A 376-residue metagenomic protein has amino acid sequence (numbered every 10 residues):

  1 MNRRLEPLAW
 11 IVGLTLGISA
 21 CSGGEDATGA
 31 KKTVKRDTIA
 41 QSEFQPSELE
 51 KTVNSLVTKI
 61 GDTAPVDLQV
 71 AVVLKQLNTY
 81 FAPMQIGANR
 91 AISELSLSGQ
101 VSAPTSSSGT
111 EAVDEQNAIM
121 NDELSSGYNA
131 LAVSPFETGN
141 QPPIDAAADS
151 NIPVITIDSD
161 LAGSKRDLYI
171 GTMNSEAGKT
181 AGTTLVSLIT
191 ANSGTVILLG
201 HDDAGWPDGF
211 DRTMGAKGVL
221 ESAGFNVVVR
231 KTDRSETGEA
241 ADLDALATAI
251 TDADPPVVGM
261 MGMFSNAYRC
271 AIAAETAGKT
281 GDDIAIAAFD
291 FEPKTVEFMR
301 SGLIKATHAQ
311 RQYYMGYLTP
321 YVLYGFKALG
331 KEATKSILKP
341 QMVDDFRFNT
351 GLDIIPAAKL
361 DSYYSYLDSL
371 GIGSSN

Functional and structural regions predicted by a protein language model:
G17-A20: C-terminal motif of bacterial Sec signal peptides marking the signal peptidase cleavage site
S22-E25: Bacterial signal peptide processing site
G29-V66, L220-A223, L318-N376: Hinge/cleft segment of the Venus flytrap/periplasmic-binding protein
I39-T63, D67-G87, A91, L95 (+4 more regions): Extracytoplasmic "Venus flytrap"
E48, T52-V57, Q116, I170-V196 (+3 more regions): Hydrophobic alpha-helical segments within soluble ligand-binding/sensing domains
V70, L74, A88, T180-T232 (+2 more regions): An alpha-beta-alpha
N121, A130-D149, A216, R234-F298: Hydrophobic alpha-helical
T138-E176, E292-R300, I304-K305: Flexible loop/hinge segments that line or gate small-molecule binding clefts
